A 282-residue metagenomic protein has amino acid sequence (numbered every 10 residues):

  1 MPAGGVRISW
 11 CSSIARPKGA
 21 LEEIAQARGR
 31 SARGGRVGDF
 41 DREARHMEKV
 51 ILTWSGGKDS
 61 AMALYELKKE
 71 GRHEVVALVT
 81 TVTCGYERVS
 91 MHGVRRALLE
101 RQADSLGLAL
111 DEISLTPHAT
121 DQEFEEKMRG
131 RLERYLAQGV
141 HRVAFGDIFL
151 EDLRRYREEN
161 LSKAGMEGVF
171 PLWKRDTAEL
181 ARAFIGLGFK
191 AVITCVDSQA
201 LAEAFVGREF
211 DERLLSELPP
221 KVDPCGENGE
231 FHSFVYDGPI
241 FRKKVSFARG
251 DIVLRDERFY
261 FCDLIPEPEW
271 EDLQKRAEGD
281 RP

Functional and structural regions predicted by a protein language model:
S13-P17, G35, A44: Low-complexity, intrinsically disordered segments with a bias for serine/threonine
E43-P282: Nucleotide-activated chemistry modules centered on ATP-dependent adenylation/adenylyltransferase
